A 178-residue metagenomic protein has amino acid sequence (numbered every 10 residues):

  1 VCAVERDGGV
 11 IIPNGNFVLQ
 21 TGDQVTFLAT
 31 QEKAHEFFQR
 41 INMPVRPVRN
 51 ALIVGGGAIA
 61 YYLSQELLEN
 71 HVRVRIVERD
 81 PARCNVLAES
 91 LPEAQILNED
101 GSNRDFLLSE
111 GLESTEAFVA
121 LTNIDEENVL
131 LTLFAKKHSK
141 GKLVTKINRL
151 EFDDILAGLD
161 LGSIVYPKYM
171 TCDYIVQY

Functional and structural regions predicted by a protein language model:
V1-Y178: Cytosolic regulatory regions of ion transport systems
